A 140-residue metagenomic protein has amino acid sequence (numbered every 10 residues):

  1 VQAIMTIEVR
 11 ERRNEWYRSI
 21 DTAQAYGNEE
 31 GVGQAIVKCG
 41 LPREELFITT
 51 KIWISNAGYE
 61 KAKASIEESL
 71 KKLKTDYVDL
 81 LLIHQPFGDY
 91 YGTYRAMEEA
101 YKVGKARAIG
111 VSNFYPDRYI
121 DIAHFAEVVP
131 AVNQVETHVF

Functional and structural regions predicted by a protein language model:
V1-L46, D76: N-terminal binding-site loop/beta-alpha segment at the start of enzyme catalytic domains that lines or forms
V1-Q2, D21-G31, S55-E60, P86-Y91 (+1 more regions): Acidic-and-aromatic substrate-binding clefts and catalytic sites of carbohydrate-active enzymes
V1-R13, A57-K74, G92, D117-D121: Short, acidic/polar
I20, V32, I48, S69 (+5 more regions): Conserved, mostly hydrophobic/aromatic
E30-V37, S65-E68, P116-I120, F140: Alpha-helical scaffolding within the catalytic cores of extracellular/periplasmic polymer-degrading hydrolases
K38-E45, L73-T75, Y101-K105, F125-V129: Short helix-capping segments at alpha-helix termini
R43-N56, Y77-P86, N113: A short, structured active-site edge motif that brings together acidic residues
Q85-F140: Beta/alpha (TIM)-barrel catalytic core signal, keyed to glycine-rich beta->alpha loops juxtaposed to Asp/Glu that bind
